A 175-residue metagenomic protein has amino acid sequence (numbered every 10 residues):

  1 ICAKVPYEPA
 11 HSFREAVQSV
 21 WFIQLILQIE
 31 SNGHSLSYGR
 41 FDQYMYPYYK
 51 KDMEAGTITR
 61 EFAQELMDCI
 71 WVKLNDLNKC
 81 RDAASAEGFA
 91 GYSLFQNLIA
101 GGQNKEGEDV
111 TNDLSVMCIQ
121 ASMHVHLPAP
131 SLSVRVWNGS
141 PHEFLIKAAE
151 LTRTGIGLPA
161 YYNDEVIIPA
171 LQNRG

Functional and structural regions predicted by a protein language model:
I1-G175: Conserved catalytic cores of very large enzyme subunits
